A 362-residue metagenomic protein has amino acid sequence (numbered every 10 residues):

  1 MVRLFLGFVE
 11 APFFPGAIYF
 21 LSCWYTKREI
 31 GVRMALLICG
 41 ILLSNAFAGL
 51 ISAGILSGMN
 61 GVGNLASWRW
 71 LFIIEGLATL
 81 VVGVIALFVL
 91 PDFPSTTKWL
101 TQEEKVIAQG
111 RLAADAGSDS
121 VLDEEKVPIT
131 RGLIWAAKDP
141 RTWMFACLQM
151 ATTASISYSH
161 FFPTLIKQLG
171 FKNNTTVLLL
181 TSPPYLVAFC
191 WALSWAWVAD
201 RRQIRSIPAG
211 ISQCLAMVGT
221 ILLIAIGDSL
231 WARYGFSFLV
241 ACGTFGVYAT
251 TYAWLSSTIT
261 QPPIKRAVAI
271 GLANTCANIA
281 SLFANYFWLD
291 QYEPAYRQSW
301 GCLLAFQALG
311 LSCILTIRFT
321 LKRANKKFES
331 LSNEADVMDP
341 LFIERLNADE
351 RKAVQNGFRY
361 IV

Functional and structural regions predicted by a protein language model:
M1-F5, W231-L239: Paired small-residue
V2-G40, I55: Cytoplasmic helix-loop-helix junction between adjacent transmembrane helices in 12-TM secondary transporters
P12-T26, G246-P262: Intracellular juxtamembrane helix-capping segments at the cytosolic ends of symmetry-related transmembrane helices
G31-L65, F72-T79, I270-A284: Glycine-rich segments within core transmembrane alpha-helices of 12-TM secondary carriers
G49, R131-W197, Y248, Y252 (+1 more regions): Extracytoplasmic gate region of multi-pass secondary transporters
I51-G61, I166-K167, V198-D200, F287-A295: Interfacial helix-cap and linker-helix signal at transmembrane-aqueous boundaries of multi-pass secondary transporters
L87-L122, L272, R297-V362: Intracellular terminal tails of multi-pass secondary transporters
I207-L222: Structural signature of the two symmetry-related core transmembrane helices
